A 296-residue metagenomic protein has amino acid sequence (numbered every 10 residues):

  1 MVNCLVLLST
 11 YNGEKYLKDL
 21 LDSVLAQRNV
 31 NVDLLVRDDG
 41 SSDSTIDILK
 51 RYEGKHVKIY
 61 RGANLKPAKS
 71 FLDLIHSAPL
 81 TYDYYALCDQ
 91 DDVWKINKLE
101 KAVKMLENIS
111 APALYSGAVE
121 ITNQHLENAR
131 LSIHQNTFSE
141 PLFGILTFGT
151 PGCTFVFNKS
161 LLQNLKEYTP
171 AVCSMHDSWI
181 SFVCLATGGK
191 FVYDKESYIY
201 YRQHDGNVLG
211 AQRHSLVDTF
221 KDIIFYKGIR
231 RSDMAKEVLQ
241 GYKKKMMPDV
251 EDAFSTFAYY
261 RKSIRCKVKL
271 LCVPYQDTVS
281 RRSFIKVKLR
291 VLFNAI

Functional and structural regions predicted by a protein language model:
N12-A26: Short, well-formed alpha-helical segments that are part of the catalytic scaffolds of diverse glycosyltransferases
Y16-K18, D43-R51, N97: Acidic helix N-cap motif at the loop->helix transition within catalytic regions of sugar-transfer enzymes
D38-D47, L65: A conserved acidic beta->alpha catalytic loop
G62-L80: Glycine-rich, basic loop-to-helix element that forms the pyrophosphate-binding segment of sugar-nucleotide handling
Y82-V93: Short beta-strand-to-loop acidic/aromatic patch adjacent to the donor-nucleotide binding site
V93, K98-A129: Conserved donor NDP-sugar-binding/catalytic core segment of glycosyltransferases
A118, F191-Y198, Q203-D205, Q212: Catalytic beta-strand/loop signature of glycosyltransferases that borders the donor
C173-V183: Acidic donor-binding loop at a coil-to-helix junction in glycosyltransferase catalytic cores that engages
